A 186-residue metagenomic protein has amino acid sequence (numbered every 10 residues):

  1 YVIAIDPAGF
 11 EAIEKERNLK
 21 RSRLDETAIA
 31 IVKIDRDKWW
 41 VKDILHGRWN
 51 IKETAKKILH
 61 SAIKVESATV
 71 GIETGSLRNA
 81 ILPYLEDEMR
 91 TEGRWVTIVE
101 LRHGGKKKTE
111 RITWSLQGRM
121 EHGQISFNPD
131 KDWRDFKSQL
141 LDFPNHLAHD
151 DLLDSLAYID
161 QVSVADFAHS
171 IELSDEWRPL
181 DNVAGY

Functional and structural regions predicted by a protein language model:
Y1-E100, I125-Y186: RNase H-like, metal-dependent nuclease domains and their acidic two-metal-ion catalytic environment used
T91-R119: Conserved beta-strand -> loop -> alpha-helix junction used to position metal-binding or nucleic-acid-contacting
